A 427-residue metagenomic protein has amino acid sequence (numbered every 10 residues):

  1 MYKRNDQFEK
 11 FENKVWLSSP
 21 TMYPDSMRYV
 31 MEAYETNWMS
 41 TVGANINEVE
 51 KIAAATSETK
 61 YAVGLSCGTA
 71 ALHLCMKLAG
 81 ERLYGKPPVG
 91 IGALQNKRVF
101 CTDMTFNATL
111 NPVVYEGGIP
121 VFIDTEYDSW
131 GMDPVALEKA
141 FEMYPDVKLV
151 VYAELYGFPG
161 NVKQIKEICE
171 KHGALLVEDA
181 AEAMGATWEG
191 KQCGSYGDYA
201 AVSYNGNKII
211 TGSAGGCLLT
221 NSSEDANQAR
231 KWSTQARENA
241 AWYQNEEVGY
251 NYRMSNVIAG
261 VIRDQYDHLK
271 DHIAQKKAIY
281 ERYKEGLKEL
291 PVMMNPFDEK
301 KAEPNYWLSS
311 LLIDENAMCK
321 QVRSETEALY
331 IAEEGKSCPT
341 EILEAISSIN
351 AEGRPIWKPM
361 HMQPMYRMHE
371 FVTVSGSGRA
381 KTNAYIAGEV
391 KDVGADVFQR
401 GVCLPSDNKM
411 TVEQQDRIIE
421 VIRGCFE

Functional and structural regions predicted by a protein language model:
M1-S40, P405: N-terminal "arm"/small-domain region of PLP-dependent enzymes with the aminotransferase-like
R4, I46-I52, T56-A62, I91 (+7 more regions): PLP-dependent aminotransferase class I/II
V42-R98, P112-Y115, F122, K191: Phosphate-binding glycine-rich loop
M104-L110: Conserved coil-to-alpha-helix start sites within the AMP-binding
T109, G118-S129: Short beta-strand->loop structural element characteristic of the AMP-binding/adenylate-forming
E116, K171-H172, I349: Helix C-cap/helix->beta junction micro-motif
D128-G212, L218-L219, E224, D407: Active-site phosphate-binding strand-loop segment of PLP-dependent enzymes
